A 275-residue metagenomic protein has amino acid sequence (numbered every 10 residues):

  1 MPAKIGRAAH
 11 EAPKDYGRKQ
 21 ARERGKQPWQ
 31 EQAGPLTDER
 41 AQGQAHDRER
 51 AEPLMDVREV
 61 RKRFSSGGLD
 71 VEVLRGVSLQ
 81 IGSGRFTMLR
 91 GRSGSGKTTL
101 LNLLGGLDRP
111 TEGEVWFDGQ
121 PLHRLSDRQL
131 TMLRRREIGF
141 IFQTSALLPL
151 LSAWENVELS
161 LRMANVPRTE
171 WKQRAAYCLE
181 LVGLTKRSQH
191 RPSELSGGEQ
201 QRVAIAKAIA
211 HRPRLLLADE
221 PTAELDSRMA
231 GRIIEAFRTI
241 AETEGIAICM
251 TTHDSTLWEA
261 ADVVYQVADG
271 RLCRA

Functional and structural regions predicted by a protein language model:
R90-R92: The feature captures the beta-strand-to-loop junction immediately N-terminal to the Walker
G105: Helix-to-loop junction immediately C-terminal to a conserved catalytic motif
G113-P121: Conserved ABC transporter NBD signature motif
L151-L159: Short coil-to-helix segment of the ABC ATPase nucleotide-binding domain corresponding to the Q-loop/switch region
R191-L195, E199: Conserved ABC ATPase signature
R212: Conserved catalytic motifs of ABC-family nucleotide-binding domains
L216-D219: Catalytic Walker B motif of ABC-type/P-loop ATPase nucleotide-binding domains
